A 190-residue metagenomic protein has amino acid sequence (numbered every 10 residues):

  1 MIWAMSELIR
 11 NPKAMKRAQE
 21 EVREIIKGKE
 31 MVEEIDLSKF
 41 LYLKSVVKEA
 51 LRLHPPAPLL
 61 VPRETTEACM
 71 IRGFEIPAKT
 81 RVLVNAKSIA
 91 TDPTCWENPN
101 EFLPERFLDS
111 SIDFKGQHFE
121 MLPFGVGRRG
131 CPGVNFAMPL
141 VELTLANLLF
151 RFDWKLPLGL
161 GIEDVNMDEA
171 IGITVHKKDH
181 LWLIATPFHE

Functional and structural regions predicted by a protein language model:
M1-R23, A50, P77, R81-N85 (+4 more regions): Central I-helix of cytochrome P450 enzymes
P12-A14, Q19, V134-I173: Cytochrome P450 heme-binding "Cys pocket" and the immediately downstream C-terminal segment
R23-I35, L59-L60, R129: Cytochrome P450 catalytic-domain "roof"
E33-G73, P93, N100: Conserved cytochrome P450 K-helix E-x-x-R motif and the immediately C-terminal K′/meander segment
H54, V84-I112: Conserved cytochrome P450 K-helix/beta-meander segment immediately N-terminal to the heme-binding cysteine loop
R81, S88-A90, D109, R128-R129 (+3 more regions): Conserved beta-strand elements of beta-rich interaction domains across eukaryotes, especially beta-propellers
S110-V141, N166-I171: Cytochrome P450 heme-thiolate "Cys pocket" and heme-binding signature region
W154, G172-E190: C-terminal helix/juxtamembrane-tail motif
